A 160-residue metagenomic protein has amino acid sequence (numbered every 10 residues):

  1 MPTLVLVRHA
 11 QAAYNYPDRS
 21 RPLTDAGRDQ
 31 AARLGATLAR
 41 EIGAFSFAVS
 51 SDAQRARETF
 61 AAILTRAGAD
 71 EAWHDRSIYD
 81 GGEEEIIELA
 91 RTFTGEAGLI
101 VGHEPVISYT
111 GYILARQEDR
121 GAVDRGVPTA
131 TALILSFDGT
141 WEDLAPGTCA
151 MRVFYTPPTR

Functional and structural regions predicted by a protein language model:
P2-E84, S108, D119, V127: Active-site-proximal alpha-helix that buttresses catalytic centers in soluble enzyme cores
L4, G95-G102: Generic beta-sheet signal
E41-A44, T92-E96: Glycine-rich phosphate-binding loop signature in dinucleotide/nucleotide-binding domains
I86-E88: Conserved ATP-dependent adenylate/AMP-binding module captured primarily in the ANL superfamily
L99, G111-V123: Flexible, glycine-rich active-site loops centered on histidine and acidic residues that chelate a metal or position
E118-A150: Domain-level recognition of soluble alpha/beta enzyme cores, biased toward histidine phosphatases/phosphomutases
T148-R160: Short, solvent-exposed aromatic-acidic interface loops
